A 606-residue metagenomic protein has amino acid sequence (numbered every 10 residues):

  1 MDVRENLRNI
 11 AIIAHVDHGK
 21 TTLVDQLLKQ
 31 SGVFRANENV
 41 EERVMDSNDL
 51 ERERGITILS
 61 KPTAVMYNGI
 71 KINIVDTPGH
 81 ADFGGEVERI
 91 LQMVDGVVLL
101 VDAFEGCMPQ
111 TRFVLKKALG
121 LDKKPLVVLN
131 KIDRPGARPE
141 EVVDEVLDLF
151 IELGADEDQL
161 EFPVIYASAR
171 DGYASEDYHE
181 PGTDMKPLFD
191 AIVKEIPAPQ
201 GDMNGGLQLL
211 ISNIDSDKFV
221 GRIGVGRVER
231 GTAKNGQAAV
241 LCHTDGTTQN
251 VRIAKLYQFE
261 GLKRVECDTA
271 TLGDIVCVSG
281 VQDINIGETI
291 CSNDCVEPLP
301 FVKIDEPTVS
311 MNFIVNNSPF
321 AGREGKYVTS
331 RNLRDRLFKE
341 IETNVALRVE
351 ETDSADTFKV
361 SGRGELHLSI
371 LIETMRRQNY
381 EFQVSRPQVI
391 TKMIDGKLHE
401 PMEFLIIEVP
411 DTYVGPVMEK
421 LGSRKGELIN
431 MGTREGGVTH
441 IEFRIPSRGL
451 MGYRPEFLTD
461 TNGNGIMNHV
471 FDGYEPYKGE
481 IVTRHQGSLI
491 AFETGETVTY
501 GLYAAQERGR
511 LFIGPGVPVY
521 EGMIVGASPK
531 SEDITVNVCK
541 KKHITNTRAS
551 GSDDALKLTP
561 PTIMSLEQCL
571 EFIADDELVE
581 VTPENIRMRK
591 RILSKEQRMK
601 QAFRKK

Functional and structural regions predicted by a protein language model:
M1-K606: Structural and coupling elements of P-loop NTPases
